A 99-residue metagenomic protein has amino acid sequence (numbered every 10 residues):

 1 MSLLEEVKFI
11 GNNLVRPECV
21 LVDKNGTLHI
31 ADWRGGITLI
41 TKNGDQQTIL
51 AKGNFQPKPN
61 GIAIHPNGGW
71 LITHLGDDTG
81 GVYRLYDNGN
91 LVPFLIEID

Functional and structural regions predicted by a protein language model:
M1-D99: Sequence-structural signature of mature extracellular/luminal beta-sheet repeat domains, prominently beta-propellers
